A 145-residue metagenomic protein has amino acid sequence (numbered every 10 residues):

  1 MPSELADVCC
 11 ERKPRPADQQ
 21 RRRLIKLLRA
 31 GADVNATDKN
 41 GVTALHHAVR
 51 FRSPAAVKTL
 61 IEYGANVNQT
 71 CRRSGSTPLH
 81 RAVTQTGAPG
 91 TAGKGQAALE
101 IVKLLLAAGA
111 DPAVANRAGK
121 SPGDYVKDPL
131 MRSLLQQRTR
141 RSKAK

Functional and structural regions predicted by a protein language model:
M1-N40: N-terminal segments that cap or nucleate solenoid repeat domains
D7-Q19, H47-S53, R81-A98, Y125-P129: Ankyrin repeat A-helix N-terminal signature
A17-K26, T77-P78, G93-A107: Glycine-rich, flexible loop segments associated with nucleotide phosphate handling
I25-D33, K58-N66, K103-D111, Q137-S142: Ankyrin repeat domain, specifically the short helix-to-loop turn at the C-terminus of the second helix of each repeat
V34-T37, V67-C71, P112-A115: Ankyrin repeat boundary signal
G41, S74-G75, G119: Start-of-repeat signature of ankyrin repeats
V49-S76: Alpha-helical adaptor scaffolds
L106-A107, D111-K143: Leucine-rich solenoid repeat scaffolds
